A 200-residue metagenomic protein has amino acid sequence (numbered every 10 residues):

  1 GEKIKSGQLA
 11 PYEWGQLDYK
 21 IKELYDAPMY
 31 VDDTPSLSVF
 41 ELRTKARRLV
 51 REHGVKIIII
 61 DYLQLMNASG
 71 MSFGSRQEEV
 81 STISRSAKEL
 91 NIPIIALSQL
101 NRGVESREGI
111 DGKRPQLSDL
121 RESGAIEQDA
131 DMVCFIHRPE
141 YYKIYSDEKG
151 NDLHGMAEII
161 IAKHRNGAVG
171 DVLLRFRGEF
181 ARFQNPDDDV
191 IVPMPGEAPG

Functional and structural regions predicted by a protein language model:
G1-I60, L65-L97, R102-K113, P186: Glycine-rich nucleotide-phosphate-binding loops and adjacent flexible coil segments
Y12, K22-E23, S36-V55, L90 (+1 more regions): C-terminal regions of RecA-like/P-loop NTPase motor modules
